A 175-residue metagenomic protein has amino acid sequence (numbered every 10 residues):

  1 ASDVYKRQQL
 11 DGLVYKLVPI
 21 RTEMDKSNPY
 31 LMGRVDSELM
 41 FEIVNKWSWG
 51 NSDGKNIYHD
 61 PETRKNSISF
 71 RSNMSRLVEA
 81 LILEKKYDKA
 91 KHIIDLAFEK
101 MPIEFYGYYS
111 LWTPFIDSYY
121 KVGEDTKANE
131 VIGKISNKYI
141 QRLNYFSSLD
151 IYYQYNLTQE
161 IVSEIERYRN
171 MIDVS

Functional and structural regions predicted by a protein language model:
A1-Y5: Short, small-residue-biased leader/transition segments that mark boundaries at the very start of proteins
L10-D25, P29-I57, T63: Cytosolic terminal low-complexity segments enriched in Ser/Thr and acidic residues
I57-R71, I103-E104: TPR-adjacent "capping" and linker segments in tetratricopeptide-repeat scaffold/adaptor proteins
L77, W112-D117, E164-V174: Structural register within alpha-helical repeat arrays
H92-D95, D125-N137: Alpha-helical repeat scaffolds
I103-Y109, N137-I151: Boundary/linker segments of alpha-helical solenoid repeat arrays
